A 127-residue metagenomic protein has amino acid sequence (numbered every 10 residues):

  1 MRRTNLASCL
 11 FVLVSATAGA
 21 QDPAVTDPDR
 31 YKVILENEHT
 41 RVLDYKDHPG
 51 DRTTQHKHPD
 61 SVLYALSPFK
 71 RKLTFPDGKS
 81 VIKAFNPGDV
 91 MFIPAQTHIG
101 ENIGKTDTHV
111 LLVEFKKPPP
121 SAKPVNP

Functional and structural regions predicted by a protein language model:
M1-T4: Positively charged n-region of N-terminal signal peptides that target proteins for export
A7-A16: Bacterial N-terminal signal peptides
V25-L35, P120-S121: Local beta-strand/beta-hairpin segments that build beta-sheet-rich folds
R41-K57: Conserved short histidine dyad/triad with adjacent acidic residue
K57-K72: Short, conserved beta-strand element in jelly-roll/cupin
P68, A95-P118: Ligand-binding loop in jelly-roll beta-barrel domains
G78-A95: Short acidic-glycine-tyrosine-enriched beta hairpin
